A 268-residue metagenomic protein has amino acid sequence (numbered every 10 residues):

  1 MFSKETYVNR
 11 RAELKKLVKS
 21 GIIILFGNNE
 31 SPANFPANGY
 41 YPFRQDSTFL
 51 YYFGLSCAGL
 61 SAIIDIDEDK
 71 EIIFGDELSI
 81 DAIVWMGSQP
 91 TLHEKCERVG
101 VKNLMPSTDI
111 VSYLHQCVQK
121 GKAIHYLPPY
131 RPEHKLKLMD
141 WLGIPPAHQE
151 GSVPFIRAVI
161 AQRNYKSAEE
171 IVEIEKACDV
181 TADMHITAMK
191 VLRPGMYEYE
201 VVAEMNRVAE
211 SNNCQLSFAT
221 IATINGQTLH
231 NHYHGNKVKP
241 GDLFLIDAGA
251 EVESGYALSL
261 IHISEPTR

Functional and structural regions predicted by a protein language model:
M1-A182, I261: A composition/biophysics-driven feature that prefers long, compositionally simple stretches
Y52-S56, D65, Q227-Y256: Acidic/histidine-enriched ion/cofactor-binding microenvironments in catalytic or ligand-binding pockets
V118, Y165, L192-P194, L216 (+1 more regions): Hydrophobic beta-strand core residues of beta-sandwich domains
E169-N212, F218: Active-site pocket-lining segments that scaffold enzyme catalytic pockets across diverse folds
H185, Y256-I261: Short acidic (Asp/Glu) and glycine-rich catalytic loops that position anionic groups and cofactors
F218-N225: Long, charged, glycine-rich C-terminal linkers/tails
I261-R268: Residue-level detector of conserved catalytic or cofactor/ligand-binding positions in enzyme active sites
